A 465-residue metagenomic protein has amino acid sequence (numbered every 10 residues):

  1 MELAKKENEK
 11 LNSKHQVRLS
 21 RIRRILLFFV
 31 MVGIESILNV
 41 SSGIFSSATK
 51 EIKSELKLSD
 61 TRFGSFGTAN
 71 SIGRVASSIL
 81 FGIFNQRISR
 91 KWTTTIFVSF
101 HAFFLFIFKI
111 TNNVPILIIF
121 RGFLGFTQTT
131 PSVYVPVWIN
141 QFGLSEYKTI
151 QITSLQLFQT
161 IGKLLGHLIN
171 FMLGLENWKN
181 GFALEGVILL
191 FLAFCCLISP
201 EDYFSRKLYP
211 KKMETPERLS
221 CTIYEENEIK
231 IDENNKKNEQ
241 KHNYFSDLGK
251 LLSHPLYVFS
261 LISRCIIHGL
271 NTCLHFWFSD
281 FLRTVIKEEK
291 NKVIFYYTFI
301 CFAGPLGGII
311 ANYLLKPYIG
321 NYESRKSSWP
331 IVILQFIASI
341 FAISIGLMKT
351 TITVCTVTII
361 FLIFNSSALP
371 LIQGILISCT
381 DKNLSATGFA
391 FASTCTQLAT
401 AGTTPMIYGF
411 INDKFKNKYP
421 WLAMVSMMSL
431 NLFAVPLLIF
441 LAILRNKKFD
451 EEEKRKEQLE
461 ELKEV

Functional and structural regions predicted by a protein language model:
L26-D60, P131, L274-S279, T404: Extracytoplasmic
G43, N70-I79, T129, K163-L164 (+3 more regions): Residue-level signature of mid-helix packing/kink "hotspots" within the transmembrane helices of 12-pass Major
F45-S46, H254-I309, L369, Q373 (+1 more regions): Extracytoplasmic gate region of multi-pass secondary transporters
A76-P115: Conserved MFS/SLC helix-loop-helix module at the cytosolic interface between two early adjacent transmembrane helices
W92-F106, K326-I343: Structural signature of the two symmetry-related core transmembrane helices
F120-Q159: Cytoplasmic helix-loop-helix junction between adjacent transmembrane helices in 12-TM secondary transporters
L155-S205: Helix-loop-helix hairpin linking two adjacent transmembrane segments in secondary transporters
G174-V187, K326-W329, F410-N431: A membrane-interface helix-boundary motif in multi-pass transporters
